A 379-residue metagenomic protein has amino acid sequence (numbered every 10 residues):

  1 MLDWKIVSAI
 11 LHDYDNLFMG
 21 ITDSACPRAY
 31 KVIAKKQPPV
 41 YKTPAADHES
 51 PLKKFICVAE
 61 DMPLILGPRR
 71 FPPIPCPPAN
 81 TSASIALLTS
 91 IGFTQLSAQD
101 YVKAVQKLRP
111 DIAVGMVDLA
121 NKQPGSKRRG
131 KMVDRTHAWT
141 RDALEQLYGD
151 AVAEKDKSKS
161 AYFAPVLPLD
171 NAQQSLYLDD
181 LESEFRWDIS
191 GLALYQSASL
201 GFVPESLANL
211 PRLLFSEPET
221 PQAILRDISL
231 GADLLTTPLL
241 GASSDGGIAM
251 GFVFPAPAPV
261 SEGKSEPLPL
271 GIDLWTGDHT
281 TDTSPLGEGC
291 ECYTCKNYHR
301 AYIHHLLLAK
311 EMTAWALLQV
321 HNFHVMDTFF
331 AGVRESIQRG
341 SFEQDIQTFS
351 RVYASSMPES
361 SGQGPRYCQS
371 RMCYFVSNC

Functional and structural regions predicted by a protein language model:
M1-K157, I272, G277: Non-catalytic, usually N-terminal nucleic-acid engagement modules in DNA/RNA processing proteins
S24-P27, F71-P72, L119-N121, L169-N171 (+4 more regions): Short, solvent-exposed loop/turn segments at secondary-structure junctions
C26, K107, G115-G125, L286-C379: C-terminal extensions of enzymes
T89-S90, P211-L213, H321-N322: A generic structural signal for short
F93, L214-S216, V325: Residues that cap or flank secondary-structure elements
K103, L225, Y293: Surface-exposed charge patches
D134-H137, A143-L286: Glycine-rich phosphate/ribose-binding loops and adjacent secondary-structure elements that form binding surfaces
